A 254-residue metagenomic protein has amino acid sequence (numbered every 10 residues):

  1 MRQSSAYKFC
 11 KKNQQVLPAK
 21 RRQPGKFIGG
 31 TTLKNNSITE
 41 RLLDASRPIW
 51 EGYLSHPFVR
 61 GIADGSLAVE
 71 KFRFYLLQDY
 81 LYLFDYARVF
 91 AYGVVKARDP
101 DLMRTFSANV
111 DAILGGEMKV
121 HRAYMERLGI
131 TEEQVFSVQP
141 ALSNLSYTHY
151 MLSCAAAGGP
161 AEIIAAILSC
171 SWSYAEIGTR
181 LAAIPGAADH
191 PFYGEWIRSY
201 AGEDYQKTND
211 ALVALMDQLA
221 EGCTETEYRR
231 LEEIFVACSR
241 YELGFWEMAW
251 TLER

Functional and structural regions predicted by a protein language model:
Q15, R21-T32: Short, Lys/Arg-enriched N-terminal segments with co-localized hydrophobic residues within the first ~10-30 amino acids
L43-L67, Y86, V213-G222: Short alpha-helical hairpin
R47-G52, S66-K96, G116, A165-A175 (+1 more regions): Alpha-helical bundle segments that constitute or directly flank the non-heme di-iron/ferroxidase center
D101-K207, V236, R240: Active-site-proximal alpha-helical scaffolds that flank and shape metal-associated catalytic sites
G202-F235: Long amphipathic all-alpha helical oligomerization modules
R230-R254: Acidic, carboxylate-rich catalytic segments that either coordinate divalent cations
